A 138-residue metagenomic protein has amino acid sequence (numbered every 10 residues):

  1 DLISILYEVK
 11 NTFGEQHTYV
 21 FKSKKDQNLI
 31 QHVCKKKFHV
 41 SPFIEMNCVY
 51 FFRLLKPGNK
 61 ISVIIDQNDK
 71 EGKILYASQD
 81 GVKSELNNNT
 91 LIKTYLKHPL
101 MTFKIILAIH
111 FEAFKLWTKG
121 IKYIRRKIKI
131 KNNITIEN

Functional and structural regions predicted by a protein language model:
D1-N138: Mature, function-bearing regions of proteins
